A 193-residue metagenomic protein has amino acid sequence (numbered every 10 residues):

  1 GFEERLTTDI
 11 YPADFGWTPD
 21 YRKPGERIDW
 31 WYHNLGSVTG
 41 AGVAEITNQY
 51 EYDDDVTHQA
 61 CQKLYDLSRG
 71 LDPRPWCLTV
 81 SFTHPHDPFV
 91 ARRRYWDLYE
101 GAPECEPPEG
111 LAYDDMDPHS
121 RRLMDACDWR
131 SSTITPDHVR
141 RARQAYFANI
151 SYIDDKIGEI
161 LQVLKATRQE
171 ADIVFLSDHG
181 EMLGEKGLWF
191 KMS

Functional and structural regions predicted by a protein language model:
G1, S81-H86, L111-M116, S177-L183 (+1 more regions): Short, solvent-exposed turn/loop segments enriched in Gly/Ser/Thr/Pro and often Arg
G1-T47, R93, F190-M192: Catalytic-site neighborhoods of secreted/periplasmic enzymes that process anionic sulfate/phosphate groups
F2-W17, D53-L111, T167-D172: Active-site regions of oxyanion-processing enzymes, predominantly non-cytosolic
L35-E45, M124-Q144: Short glycine/proline-rich turn/loop motifs
Y50-E51, D114-D115, R143-S151, W189-S193: A short beta-strand-to-alpha-helix junction
D54-S68, S131-A171: A long, amphipathic alpha-helix that forms part of the scaffold/cap immediately adjacent to metal-dependent active
P88-A91, V163-S193: Histidine-centered active-site microenvironments of extracellular/periplasmic hydrolases and transferases
D97-T135: Acceptor-binding helix/loop patch of EC 2.4 sugar-transfer enzymes, predominantly nucleotide-sugar-dependent
